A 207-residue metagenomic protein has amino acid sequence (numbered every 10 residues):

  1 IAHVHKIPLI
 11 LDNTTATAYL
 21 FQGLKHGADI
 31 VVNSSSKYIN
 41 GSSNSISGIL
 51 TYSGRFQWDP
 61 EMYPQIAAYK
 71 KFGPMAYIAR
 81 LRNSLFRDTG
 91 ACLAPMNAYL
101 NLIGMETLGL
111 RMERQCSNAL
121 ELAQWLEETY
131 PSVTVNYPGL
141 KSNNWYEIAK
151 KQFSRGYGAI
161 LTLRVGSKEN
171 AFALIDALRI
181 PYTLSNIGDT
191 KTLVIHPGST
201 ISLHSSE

Functional and structural regions predicted by a protein language model:
I1-Y130, N136: Conserved PLP-enzyme active-site core in the AAT-like
P131-E207: Conserved C-terminal alpha-helix-loop-beta "cap" of PLP-dependent enzymes that closes/shapes the active-site mouth
